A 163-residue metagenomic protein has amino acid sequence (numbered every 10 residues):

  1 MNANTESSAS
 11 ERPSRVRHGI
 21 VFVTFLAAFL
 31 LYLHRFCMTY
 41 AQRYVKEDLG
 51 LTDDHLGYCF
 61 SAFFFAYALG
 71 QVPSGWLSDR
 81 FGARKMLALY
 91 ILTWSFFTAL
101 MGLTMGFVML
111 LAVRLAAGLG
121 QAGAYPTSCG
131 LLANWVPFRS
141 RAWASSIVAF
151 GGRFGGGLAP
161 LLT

Functional and structural regions predicted by a protein language model:
G19-D53: Extracytoplasmic
T24-A28, Y32, F64, T98 (+1 more regions): Helical-face signature of the major facilitator-like transporter fold
F29, S61-F65, L92, A99 (+2 more regions): Transmembrane alpha-helical cores of Major Facilitator Superfamily
F36, F64-V72, A122, G156-G157: Residue-level signature of mid-helix packing/kink "hotspots" within the transmembrane helices of 12-pass Major
Q42, G155-T163: Small-residue (Gly/Pro/Ala) motifs that create kinks and tight helix-helix packing interfaces
G50, G82, L103-M109, G120 (+1 more regions): Helix-breaking motifs and short loop linkers at transmembrane-helix boundaries and internal kinks in secondary membrane
L69-V108: Conserved MFS/SLC helix-loop-helix module at the cytosolic interface between two early adjacent transmembrane helices
V113-G152: Cytoplasmic helix-loop-helix junction between adjacent transmembrane helices in 12-TM secondary transporters
